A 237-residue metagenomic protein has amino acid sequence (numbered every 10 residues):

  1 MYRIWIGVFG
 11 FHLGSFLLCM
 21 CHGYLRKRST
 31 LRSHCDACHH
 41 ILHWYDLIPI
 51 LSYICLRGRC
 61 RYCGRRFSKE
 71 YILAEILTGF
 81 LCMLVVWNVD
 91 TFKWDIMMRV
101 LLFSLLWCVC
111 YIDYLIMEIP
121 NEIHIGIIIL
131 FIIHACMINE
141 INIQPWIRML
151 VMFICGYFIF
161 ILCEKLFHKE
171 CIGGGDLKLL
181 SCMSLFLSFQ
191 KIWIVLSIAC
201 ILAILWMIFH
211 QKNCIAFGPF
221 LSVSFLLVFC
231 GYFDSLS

Functional and structural regions predicted by a protein language model:
M1-I4, M83-M98, H134-I147, L185-K191 (+1 more regions): Helix-coil boundary and interhelical linker segments in multi-pass alpha-helical membrane proteins
I4-V8, I72-L77, I96-V100, I125-G126 (+3 more regions): Hydrophobic alpha-helical transmembrane segments
W5, F11-S15, C19, L162-E170 (+1 more regions): Alpha-helical transmembrane segments
F9, C21, L81-N88, L105-I112 (+3 more regions): Residue-level signal for alpha-helical transmembrane segments in multi-pass membrane proteins
S15-E70: Membrane-proximal soluble regions of multi-pass membrane proteins
G23-T30, W87-T91, Y114, N139-E140 (+2 more regions): Transmembrane helix-loop junctions in multipass membrane proteins, especially transporters and channels
R57-L130: Long, charge-rich boundary regions
L101-I204: Functional transmembrane core segments of multi-pass inner-membrane proteins
